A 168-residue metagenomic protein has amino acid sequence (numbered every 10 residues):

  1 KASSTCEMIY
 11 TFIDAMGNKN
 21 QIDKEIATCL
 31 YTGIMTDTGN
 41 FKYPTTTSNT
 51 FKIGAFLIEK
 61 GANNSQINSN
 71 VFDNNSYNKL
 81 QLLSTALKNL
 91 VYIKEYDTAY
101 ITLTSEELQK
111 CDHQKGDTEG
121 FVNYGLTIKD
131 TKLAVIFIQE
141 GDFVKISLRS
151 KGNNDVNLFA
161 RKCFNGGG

Functional and structural regions predicted by a protein language model:
K1-I53: Short alpha-helices
T36-C163, G168: Hydrophobic helix-and-loop "lid/oligomerization" segment in the mid-to-C-terminal part of catalytic domains
